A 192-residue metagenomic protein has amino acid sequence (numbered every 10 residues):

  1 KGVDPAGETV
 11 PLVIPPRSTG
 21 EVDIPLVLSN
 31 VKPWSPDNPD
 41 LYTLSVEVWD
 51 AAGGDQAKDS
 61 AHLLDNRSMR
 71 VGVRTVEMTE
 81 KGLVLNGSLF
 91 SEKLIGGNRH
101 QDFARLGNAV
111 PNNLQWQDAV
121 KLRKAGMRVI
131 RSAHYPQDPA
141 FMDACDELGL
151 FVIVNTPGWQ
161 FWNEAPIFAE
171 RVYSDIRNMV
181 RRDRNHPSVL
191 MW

Functional and structural regions predicted by a protein language model:
K1-A144, L148-V152, S174-D175, S188-M191: Secreted/periplasmic carbohydrate-active enzymes, especially glycoside hydrolases
F103-L106, G158, N178-R181: Conserved helix-loop functional segments at active or binding sites
M142-A144, E164-F168: Short secondary-structure transition/capping segments
W159-N163: Short gly/pro/ser/thr-enriched loop/turn and capping motifs at secondary-structure boundaries
A169-H186: An active-site-proximal structural segment forming one wall of the substrate-binding cleft that immediately precedes
